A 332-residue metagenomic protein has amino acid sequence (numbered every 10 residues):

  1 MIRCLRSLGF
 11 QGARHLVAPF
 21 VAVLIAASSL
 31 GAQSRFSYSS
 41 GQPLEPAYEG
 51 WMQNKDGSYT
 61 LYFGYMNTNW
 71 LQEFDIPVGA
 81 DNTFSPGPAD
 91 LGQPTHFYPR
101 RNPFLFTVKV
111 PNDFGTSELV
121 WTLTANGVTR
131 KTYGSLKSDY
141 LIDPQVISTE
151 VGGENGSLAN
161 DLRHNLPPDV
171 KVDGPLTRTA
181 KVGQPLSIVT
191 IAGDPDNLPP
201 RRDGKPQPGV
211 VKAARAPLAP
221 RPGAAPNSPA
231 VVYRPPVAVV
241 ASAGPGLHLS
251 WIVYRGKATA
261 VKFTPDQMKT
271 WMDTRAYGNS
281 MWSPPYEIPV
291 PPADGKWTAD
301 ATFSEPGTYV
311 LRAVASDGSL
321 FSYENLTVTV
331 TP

Functional and structural regions predicted by a protein language model:
H15-S28: Bacterial N-terminal signal peptides
L44-P46, D139-A180, G193-P200, V211 (+1 more regions): Short, compositionally biased P/S/T/A/G/V-rich stretches that sit at domain boundaries
Q53, P291, A301-E305: Residue-level recognition of secondary-structure-to-loop junctions
G57, N112-S117, G183-Q184, G295 (+1 more regions): Short tyrosine-centred short linear motifs in exposed loops/low-complexity segments
P94, G209-W297: Low-complexity "stalk/linker" and mucin-like segments enriched in Ser/Thr/Pro/Ala/Gly
S316-L320: Short, solvent-exposed loop/turn segments at the edges of extracellular beta-sandwich modules
Y323-V330: C-terminal edge beta-strand
